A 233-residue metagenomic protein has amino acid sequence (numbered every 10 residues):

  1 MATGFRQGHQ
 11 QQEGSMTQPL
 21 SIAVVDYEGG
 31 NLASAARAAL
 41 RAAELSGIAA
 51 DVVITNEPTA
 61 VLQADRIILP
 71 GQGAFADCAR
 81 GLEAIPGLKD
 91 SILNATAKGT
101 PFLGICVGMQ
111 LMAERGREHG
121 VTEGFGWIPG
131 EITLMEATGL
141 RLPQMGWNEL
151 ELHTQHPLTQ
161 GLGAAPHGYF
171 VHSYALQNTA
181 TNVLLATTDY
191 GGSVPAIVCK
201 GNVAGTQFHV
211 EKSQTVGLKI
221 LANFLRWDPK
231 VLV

Functional and structural regions predicted by a protein language model:
M1-T100, V107, A113, E131-T133 (+1 more regions): N-terminal beta1-alpha1 cap of cysteine-dependent amidohydrolase-like domains
T17-Q18, L142, V198-G201: Short, flexible turn/loop "capping" segments at secondary-structure junctions
L20, G146-N148, N202-A204: Short amphipathic alpha-helical segments
A76-D77, E136, G205-Q207: A short acidic, helix-capping loop that chelates divalent metal ions and anchors anionic groups
G87, E114-Y190: Pocket-forming structural segment of enzyme catalytic cores
P101-L103, N202: Proline-centered loop/turn at the N-terminus of a beta-strand
C106, H172, H209: Histidine-centered divalent metal-coordination motifs
L176-V233: C-terminal and late-domain segments of enzyme folds
